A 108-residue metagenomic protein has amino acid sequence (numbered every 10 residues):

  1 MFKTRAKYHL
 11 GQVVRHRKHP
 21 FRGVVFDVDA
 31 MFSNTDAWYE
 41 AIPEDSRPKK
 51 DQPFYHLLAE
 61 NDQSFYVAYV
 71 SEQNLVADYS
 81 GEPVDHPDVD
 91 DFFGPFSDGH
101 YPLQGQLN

Functional and structural regions predicted by a protein language model:
M1-V13, K18-R22, D29-F32, Q104-N108: Mixed-charge, Lys/Arg-rich low-complexity intrinsically disordered regions
R5-K7, V14, Y39, S71 (+1 more regions): Generic, low-specificity signal for short hydrophobic/alpha-helical stretches with a mild N-terminal bias, encompassing
Q12, A41-S46: Intrinsically disordered, low-complexity boundary segments flanking structured domains
V25-D27, A59: Residue-level recognition of conserved beta-strand positions in structured domain cores
F32-A41: Short, solvent-exposed secondary-structure boundary/capping segments
S46-N108: Intrinsically disordered, low-complexity, charged/polar segments
